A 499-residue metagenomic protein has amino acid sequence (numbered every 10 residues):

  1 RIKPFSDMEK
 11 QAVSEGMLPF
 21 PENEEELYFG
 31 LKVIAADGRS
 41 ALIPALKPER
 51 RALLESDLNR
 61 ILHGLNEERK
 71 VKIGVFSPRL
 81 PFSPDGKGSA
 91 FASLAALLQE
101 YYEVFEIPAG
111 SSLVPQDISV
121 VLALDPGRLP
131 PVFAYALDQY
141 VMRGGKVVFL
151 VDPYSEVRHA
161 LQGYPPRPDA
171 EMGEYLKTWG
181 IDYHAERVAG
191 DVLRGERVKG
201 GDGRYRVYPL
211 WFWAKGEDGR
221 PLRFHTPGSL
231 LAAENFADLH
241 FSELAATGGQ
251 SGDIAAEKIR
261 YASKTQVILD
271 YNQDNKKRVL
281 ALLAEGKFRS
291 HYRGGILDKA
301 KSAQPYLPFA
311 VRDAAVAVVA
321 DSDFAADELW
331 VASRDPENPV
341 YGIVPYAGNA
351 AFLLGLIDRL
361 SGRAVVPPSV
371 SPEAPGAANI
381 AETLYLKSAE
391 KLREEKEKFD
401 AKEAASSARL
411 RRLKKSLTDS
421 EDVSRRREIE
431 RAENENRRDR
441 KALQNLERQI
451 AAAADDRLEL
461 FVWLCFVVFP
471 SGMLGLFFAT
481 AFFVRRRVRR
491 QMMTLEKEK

Functional and structural regions predicted by a protein language model:
R1-A134, G342-I343, A381-E395, R412-K414 (+1 more regions): Juxtamembrane extramembrane loops of integral membrane proteins
M8, M17, M142, M172 (+2 more regions): Detector for methionine-enriched segments
E24-L31, G64, L137-G144, S322 (+1 more regions): Short, functional N-terminal and low-complexity linear motifs
Y28-K32, P78, E196-G201, F236-S242 (+2 more regions): Short low-complexity stretches enriched in small and charged residues
E49-R50, S89, F105, R167 (+3 more regions): Conserved GHKL (Bergerat-fold) ATPase module
N59-K70, Q250-K499: Extracellular ligand-binding/catalytic regions of CAZymes and related secreted enzymes and adhesion modules
E67, S83-S371: Acidic, S/T/G-rich, low-cysteine, solvent-exposed domains in lumenal/extracellular/periplasmic regions of secretory
